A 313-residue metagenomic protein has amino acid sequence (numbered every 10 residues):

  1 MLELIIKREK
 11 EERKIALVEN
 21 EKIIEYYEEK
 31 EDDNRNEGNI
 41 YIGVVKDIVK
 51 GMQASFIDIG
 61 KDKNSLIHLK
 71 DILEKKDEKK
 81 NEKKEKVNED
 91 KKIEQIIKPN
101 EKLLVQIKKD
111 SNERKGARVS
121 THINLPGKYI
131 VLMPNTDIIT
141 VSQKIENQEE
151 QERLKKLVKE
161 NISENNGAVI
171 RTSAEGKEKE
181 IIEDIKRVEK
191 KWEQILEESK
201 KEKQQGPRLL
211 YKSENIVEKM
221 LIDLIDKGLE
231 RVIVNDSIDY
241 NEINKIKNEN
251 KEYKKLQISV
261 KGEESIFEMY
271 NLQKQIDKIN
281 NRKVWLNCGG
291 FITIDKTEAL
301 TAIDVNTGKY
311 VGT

Functional and structural regions predicted by a protein language model:
M1-T313: DE-rich acidic low-complexity regions and acidic surface loops
